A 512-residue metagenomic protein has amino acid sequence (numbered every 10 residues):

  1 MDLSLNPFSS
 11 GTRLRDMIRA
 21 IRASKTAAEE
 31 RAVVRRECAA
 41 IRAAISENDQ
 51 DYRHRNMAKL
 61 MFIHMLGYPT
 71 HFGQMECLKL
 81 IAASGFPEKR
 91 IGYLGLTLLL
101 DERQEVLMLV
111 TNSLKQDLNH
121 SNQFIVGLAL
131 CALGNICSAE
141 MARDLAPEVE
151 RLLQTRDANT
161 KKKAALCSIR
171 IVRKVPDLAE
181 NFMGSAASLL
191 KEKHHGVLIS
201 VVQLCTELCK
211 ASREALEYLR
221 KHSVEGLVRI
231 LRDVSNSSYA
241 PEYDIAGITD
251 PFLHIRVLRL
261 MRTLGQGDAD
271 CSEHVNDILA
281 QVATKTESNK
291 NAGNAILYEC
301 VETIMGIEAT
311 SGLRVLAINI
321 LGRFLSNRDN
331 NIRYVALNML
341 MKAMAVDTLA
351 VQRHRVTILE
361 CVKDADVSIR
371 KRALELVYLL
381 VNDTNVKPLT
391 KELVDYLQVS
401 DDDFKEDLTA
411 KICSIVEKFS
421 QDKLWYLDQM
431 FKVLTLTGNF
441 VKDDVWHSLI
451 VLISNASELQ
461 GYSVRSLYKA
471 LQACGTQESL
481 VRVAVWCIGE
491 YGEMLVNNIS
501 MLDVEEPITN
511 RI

Functional and structural regions predicted by a protein language model:
D2-P7, G11-S46, D51-Y68, F72-G73 (+2 more regions): Extended alpha-solenoid helical-repeat scaffolds
